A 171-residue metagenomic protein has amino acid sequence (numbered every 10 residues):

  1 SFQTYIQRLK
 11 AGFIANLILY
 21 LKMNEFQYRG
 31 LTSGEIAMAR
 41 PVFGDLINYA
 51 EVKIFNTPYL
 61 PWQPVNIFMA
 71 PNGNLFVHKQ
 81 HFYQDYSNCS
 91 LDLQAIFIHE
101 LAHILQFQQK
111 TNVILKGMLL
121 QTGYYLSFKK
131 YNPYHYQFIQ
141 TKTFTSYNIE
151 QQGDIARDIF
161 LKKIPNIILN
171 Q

Functional and structural regions predicted by a protein language model:
S1-N66, H81: Hydrophobic or amphipathic, alpha-helical segments that drive membrane association/targeting
N16-Y20, G30-V42, I47-N48, A70-N72 (+1 more regions): Metalloprotease/metallohydrolase-associated module, dominated by Zn2+-dependent proteases
D45, V65-I67, F76-I98, T141-T145: Short pre-active-site segment immediately N-terminal to the catalytic Zn-binding motif
K53, G73-H78: Short, aliphatic-rich beta-strand segments
P64-N72, Q108-L115: Conserved alpha-helical segments that form or flank metal/cofactor-binding pockets of metalloenzymes
I96-F107, I159, I164: Conserved beta-strand->loop/alpha-helix structural units within folded catalytic cores of enzymes with alpha/beta
E100-L120: Catalytic Zn2+-binding segment of zinc metalloproteases
